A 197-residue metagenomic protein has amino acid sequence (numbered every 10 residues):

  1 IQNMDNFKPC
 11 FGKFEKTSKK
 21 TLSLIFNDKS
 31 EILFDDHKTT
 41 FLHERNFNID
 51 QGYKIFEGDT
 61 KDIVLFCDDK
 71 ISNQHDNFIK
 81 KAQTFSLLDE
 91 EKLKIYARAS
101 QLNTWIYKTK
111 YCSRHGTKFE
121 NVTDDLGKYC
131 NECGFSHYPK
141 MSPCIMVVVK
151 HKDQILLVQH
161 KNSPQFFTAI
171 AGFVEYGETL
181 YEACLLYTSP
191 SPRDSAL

Functional and structural regions predicted by a protein language model:
I1-D89: N-terminal alpha-helical interaction blocks
F26, G127-A169, F173: N-terminal strand-loop-strand
I79-L102, T109: A gly/proline- and charged-residue-enriched helix-loop-helix capping module
Q101-M146: Cys/His-rich short segments
I170, C184-S189: Hydrophobic alpha-helical positions that pack around
L180: Phosphate-binding active sites in nucleotide-utilizing proteins
Y187-L197: Conserved small/polar residues in nucleotide/adenosyl-binding loops
